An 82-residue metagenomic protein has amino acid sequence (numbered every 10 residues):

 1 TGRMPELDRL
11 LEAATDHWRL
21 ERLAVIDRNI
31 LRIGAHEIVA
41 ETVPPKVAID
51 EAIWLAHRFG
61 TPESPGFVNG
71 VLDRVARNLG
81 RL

Functional and structural regions predicted by a protein language model:
T1-L82: Class I Rossmann-like S-adenosyl-L-methionine
